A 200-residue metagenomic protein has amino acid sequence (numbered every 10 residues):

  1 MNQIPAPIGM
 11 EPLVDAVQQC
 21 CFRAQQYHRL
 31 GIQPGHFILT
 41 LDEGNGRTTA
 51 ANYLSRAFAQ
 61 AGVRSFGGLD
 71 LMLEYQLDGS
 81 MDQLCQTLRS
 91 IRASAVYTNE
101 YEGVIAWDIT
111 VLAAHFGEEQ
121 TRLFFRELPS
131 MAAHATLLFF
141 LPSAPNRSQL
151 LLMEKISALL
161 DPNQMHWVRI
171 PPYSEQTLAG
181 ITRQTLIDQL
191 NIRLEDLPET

Functional and structural regions predicted by a protein language model:
N2-F37, R56: Pre-Walker A (pre-P-loop) alpha-helix and adjacent loop at the N terminus of AAA/AAA+ ATPase modules, a conserved
I32-L39, E100-Y101, H134: Pre-Walker A (Motif I) flank of P-loop NTPase domains
G35-G68, A93-V96, S157: Walker A/P-loop
R64, V96-V104, P129-F140: Loop/turn-to-beta-strand initiation segments
F66-N99: Short glycine-rich substrate-engagement loop in P-loop NTPases that contacts/grips substrate
I91-T121: Conserved P-loop NTPase "ATPase switch" module shared by AAA+ and STAND
A133-A135, L150-P172, Q176: A short helix-turn-beta junction within AAA+ P-loop NTPase domains corresponding to the substrate/partner-engaging
V168-P172, L178-T200: Conserved AAA+ ATPase small/helical "lid" subdomain
